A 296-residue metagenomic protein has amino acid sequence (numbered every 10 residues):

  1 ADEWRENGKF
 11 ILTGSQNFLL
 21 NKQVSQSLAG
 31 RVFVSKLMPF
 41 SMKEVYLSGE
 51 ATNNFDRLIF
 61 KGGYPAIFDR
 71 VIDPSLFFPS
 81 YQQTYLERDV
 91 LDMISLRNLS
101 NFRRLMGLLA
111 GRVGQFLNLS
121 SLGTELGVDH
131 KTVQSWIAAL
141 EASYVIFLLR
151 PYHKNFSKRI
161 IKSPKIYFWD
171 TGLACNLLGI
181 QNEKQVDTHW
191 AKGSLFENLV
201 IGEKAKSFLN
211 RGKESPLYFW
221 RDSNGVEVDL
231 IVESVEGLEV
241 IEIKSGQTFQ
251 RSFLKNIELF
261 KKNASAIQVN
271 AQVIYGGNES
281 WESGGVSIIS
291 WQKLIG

Functional and structural regions predicted by a protein language model:
A1-D2, G246, R251-I267: Short, charged, amphipathic alpha-helix that recurs within catalytic cores of restriction-modification and other
A1-L12, Q26: Conserved catalytic/switch belt of AAA+ P-loop NTPases
T13-N17, Q23, P39-F40, Y275-G277: A short beta-strand-to-loop transition that corresponds to the Sensor-1 phosphate-sensing loop of AAA+ P-loop ATPases
F18-F33, G49-E50: Short regulatory helix/loop adjacent to the ATP-binding pocket of P-loop NTPases
P39-N54: Conserved small helical "lid"/interfacial subdomain of P-loop NTPases
I72-L238: Accessory nucleic acid-recognition modules appended to NTPase machines
E233, L238-F249: Active-site ExK catalytic segment of metal-dependent nucleases
G276-G296: Domain-level recognition of nuclease-like catalytic cores that cleave nucleotide substrates
